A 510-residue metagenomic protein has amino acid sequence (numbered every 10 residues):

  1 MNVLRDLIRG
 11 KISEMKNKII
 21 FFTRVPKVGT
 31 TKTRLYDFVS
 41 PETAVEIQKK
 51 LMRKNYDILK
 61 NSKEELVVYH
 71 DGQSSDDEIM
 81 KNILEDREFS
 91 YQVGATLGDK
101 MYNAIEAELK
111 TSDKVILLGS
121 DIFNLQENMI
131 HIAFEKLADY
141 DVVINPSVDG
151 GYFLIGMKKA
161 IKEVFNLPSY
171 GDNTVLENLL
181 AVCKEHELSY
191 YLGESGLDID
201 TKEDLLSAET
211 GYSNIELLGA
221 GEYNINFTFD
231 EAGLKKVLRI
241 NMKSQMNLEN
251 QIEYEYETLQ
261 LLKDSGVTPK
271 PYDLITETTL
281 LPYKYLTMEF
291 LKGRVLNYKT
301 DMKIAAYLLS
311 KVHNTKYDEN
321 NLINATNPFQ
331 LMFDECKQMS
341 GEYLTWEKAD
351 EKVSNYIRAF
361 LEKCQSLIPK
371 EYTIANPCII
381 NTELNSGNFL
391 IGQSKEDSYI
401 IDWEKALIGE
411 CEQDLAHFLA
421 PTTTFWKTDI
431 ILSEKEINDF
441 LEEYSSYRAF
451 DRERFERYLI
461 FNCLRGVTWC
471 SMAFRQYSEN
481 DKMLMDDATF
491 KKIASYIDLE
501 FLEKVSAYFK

Functional and structural regions predicted by a protein language model:
I12-L35: N-terminal nucleotide-binding beta1-loop-alpha1 segment
I79-K114, D172-V175, E203: Short phosphate-binding loop-to-helix
N128-D149: Conserved donor-nucleotide/metal-binding helix-loop-beta segment in metal-dependent transferases, i.e., the alpha-helix
S207, T468-K510: ATP/Mg2+ or Mg2+-diphosphate-binding catalytic cores that bind nucleotide phosphates or diphosphates via glycine-rich
E222-G233, V237-L238, Q365-Q413: Active-site acidic catalytic loop and adjacent metal/ATP-binding pocket of ATP-dependent phosphoryl transfer enzymes
E222-P328: ATP-binding pocket architecture of kinase catalytic cores
L274, T278, F290-R358, A375-P377 (+3 more regions): A cross-family kinase active-site recognition segment
E412-A449, N462-N480: Active-site activation/catalytic loop segments of kinase-like enzymes and analogous catalytic loops in related
